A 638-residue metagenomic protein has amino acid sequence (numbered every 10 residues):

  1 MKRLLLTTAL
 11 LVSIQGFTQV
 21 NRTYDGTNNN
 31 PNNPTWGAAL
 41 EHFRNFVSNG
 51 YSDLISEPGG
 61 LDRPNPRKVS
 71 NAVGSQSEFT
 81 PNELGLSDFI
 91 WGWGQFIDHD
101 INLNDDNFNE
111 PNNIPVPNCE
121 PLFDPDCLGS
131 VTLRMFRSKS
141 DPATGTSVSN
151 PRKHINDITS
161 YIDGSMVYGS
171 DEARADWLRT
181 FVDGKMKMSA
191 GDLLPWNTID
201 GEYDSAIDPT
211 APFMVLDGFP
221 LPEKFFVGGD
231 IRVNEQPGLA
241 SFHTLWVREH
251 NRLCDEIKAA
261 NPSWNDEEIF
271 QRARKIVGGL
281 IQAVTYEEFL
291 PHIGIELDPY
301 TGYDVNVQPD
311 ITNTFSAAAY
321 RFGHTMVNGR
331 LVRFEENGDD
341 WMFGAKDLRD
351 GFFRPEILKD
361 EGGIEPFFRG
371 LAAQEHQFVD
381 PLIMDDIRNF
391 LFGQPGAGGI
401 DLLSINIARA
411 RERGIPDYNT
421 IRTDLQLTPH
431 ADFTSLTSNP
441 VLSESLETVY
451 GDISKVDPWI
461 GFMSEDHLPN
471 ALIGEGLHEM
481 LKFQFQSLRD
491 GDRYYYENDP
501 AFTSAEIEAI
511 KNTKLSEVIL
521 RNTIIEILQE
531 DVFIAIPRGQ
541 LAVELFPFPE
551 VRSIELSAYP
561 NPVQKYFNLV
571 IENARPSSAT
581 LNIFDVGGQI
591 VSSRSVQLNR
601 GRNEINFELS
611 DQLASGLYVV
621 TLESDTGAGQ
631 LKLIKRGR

Functional and structural regions predicted by a protein language model:
M1-L4: Positively charged n-region of N-terminal signal peptides that target proteins for export
S13-I14: N-terminal signal peptide c-region/cleavage motif recognized by signal peptidases
Q19-R252, E256, K275, G279-S404 (+3 more regions): N-terminal accessory/cap region of cofactor-dependent oxidoreductases and related radical enzymes
A240, C254-I269, R413, R422 (+1 more regions): N-terminal leader/propeptide and maturation segments of large enzyme subunits in energy/redox metabolism and hydrolases
K258-R272, E288-D298, P429-T437: Surface-exposed patches in mature extracellular/periplasmic domains of secreted proteins
A431-V449: Short linear, low-complexity motifs centered on an aromatic residue
A535-S553: Low-complexity, Pro/Thr/Ser/Gly/Ala-rich linker/spacer regions in secreted, extracellular modular proteins
F548-Y559, V563-R638: C-terminal outer-membrane/trafficking sorting elements
